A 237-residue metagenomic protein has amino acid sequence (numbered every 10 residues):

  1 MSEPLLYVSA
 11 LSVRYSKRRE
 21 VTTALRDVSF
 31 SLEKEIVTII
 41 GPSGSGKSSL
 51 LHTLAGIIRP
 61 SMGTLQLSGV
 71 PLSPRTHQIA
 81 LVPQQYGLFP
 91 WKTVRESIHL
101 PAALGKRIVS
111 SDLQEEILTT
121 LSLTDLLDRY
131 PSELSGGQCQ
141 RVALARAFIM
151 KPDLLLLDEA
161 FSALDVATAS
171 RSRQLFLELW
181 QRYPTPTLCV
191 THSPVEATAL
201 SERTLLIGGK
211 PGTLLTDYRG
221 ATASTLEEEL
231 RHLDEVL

Functional and structural regions predicted by a protein language model:
S16-R18, R59, K92, E96-S111 (+1 more regions): ABC-type ATPase nucleotide-binding domains, specifically the catalytic core motifs of the NBD
A55: Helix-to-loop junction immediately C-terminal to a conserved catalytic motif
G63-R75: Conserved ABC transporter NBD signature motif
V82, L144: Hydrophobic anchor residue at the start of the ABC signature
V109-L126, E178: Conserved ABC ATPase "signature" region
Y130-L134, Q138: Conserved ABC ATPase signature
I149-D153: A short, proline-enriched helix->beta-strand linker immediately N-terminal to the Walker B motif in ABC-type P-loop
